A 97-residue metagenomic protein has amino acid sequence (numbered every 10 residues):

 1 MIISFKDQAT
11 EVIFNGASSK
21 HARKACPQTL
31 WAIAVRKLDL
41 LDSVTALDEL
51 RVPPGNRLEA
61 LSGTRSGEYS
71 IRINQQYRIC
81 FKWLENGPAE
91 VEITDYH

Functional and structural regions predicted by a protein language model:
M1-Y77, L84-H97: Basic, Lys/Arg-enriched alpha-helical interface segments
